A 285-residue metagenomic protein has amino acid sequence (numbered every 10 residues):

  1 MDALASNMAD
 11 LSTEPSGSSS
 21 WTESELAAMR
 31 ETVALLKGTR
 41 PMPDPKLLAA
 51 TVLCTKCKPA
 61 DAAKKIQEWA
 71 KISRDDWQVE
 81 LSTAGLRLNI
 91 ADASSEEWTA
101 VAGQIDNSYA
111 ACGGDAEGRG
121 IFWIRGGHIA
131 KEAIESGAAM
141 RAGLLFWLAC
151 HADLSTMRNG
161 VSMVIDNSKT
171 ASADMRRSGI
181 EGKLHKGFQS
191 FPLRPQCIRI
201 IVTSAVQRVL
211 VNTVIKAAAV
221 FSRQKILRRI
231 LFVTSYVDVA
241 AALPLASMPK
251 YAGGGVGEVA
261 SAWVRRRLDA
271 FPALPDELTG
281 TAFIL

Functional and structural regions predicted by a protein language model:
D2-L285: Basic, amphipathic alpha-helical/coil surface patches used to engage anionic, phosphate-bearing ligands and membranes
